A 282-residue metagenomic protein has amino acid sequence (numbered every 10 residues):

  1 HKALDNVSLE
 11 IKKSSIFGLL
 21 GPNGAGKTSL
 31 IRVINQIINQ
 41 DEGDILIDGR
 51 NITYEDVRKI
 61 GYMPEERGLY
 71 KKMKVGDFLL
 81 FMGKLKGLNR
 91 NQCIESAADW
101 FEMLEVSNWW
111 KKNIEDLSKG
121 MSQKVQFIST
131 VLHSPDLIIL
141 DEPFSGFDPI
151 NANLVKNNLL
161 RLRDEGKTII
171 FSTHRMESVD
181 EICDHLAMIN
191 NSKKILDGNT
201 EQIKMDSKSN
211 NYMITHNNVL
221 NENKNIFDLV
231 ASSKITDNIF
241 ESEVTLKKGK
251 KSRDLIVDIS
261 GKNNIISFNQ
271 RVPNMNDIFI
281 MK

Functional and structural regions predicted by a protein language model:
N35: Helix-to-loop junction immediately C-terminal to a conserved catalytic motif
G43-R58: Conserved ABC transporter NBD signature motif
L80, K84, Q92-W109: Conserved ABC ATPase "signature" region
I138-E142, F147: Catalytic Walker B motif of ABC-type/P-loop ATPase nucleotide-binding domains
N157-T245: ABC transporter nucleotide-binding domain
K247-K282: C-terminal coupling/interaction segments
